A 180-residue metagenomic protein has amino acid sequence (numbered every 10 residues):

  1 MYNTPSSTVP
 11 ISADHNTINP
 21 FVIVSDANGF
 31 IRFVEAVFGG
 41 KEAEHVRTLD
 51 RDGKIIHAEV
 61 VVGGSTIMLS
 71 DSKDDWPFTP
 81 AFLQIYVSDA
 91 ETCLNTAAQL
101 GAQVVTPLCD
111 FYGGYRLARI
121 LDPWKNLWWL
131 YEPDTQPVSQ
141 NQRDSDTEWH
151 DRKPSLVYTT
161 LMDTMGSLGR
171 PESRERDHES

Functional and structural regions predicted by a protein language model:
M1-A13, L94-S180: Vicinal oxygen chelate
I11-D14, F21-T66: Core segments of cupin and vicinal oxygen chelate
T17-S25, I56-V61, S72-A98, R116-L121: Vicinal oxygen chelate
N28-G29, E91-T92, Q103: Short alpha-helical
V46-D50, S72, C109: Short, solvent-exposed loop/turn elements at beta->coil junctions and helix N-caps that rim active or binding pockets
D50-R51, W76, G113-G114: Short secondary-structure capping/turn micro-motifs that flank functional sites
